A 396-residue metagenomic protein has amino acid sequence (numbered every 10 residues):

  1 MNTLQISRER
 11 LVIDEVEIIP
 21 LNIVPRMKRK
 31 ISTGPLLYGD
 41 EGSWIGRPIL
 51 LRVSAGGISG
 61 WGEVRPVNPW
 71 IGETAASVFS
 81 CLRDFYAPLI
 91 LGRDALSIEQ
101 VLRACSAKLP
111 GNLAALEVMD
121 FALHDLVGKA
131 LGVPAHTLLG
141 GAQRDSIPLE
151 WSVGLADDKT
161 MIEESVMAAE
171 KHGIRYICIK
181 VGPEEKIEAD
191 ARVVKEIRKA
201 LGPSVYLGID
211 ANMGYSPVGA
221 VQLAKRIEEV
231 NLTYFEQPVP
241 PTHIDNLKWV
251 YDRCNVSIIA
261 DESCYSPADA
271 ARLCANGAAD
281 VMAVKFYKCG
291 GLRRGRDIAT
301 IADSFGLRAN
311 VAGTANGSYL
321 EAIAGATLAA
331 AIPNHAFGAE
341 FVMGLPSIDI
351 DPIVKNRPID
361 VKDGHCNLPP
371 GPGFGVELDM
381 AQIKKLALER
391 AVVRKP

Functional and structural regions predicted by a protein language model:
N2-L21, P25, G46-P48, I298 (+1 more regions): Flexible C-terminal active-site loop/helix
E15, S54, I58-A130: Metal- or metallocofactor-binding catalytic centers and their adjacent structured scaffolds across diverse enzyme
M27-L37: Short Pro/Gly-enriched beta-strand edge/turn motifs at strand-loop
Y38-W44, G111: Short Gly/Pro-enriched turn/cap motifs at secondary-structure boundaries
G57, Y86, M119, G132 (+7 more regions): Conserved, mostly hydrophobic/aromatic
A114-A115, D120-A156: Glycine-rich, aromatic-flanked loop segments that form ligand/cofactor-binding clefts across common enzyme folds
G140-C254: Metal-dependent enolase-superfamily TIM-barrel catalytic cores that perform enediolate-based chemistry
T242-S257, C264-H365: Shared catalytic-loop signature of beta/alpha-barrel
